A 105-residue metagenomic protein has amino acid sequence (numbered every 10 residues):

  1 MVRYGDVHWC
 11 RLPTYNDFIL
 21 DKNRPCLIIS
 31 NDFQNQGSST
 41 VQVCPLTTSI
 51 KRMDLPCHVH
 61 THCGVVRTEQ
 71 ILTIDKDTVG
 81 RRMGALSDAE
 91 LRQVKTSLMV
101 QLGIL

Functional and structural regions predicted by a protein language model:
M1-L105: Conserved functional hotspots at enzyme active or ligand-binding sites that engage polyanionic ligands
